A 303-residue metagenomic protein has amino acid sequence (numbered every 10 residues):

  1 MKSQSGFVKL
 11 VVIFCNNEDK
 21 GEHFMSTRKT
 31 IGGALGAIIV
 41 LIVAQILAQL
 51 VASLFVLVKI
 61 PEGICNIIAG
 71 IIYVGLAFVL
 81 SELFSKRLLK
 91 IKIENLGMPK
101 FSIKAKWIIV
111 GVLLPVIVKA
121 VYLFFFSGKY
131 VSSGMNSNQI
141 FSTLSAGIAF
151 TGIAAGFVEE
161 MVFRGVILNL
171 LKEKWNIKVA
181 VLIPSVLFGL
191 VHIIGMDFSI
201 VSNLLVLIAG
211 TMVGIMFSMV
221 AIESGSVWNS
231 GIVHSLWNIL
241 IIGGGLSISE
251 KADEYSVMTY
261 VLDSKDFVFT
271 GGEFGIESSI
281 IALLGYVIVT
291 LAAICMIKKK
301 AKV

Functional and structural regions predicted by a protein language model:
K2-N95, I242-V303: N-terminal, membrane-interfacial amphipathic/helix-forming hydrophobic leader that caps and precedes the first
I31-L35, I67-I68, I108-V112, S145 (+4 more regions): Hydrophobic alpha-helical transmembrane segments
L41-L47, V116-V121, S185-G195, L236-G244: Aromatic-anchored segments of alpha-helical transmembrane domains
I46, N203-V268: Functionally important transmembrane alpha-helices
L54-I67, K90-F157, L168-N169, E173: Juxtamembrane helix-loop-helix connectors linking adjacent transmembrane helices in multi-pass membrane enzymes
V131, I194-S202: Membrane-interface helix caps and helix-loop-helix hairpins in membrane proteins
G152, G156, I177-I193, G210-G214: Small-polar-interrupted transmembrane alpha-helices in polytopic inner-membrane proteins
V158-I183, M219-S226: Membrane-interface helix/loop boundary segments of multi-pass membrane proteins
